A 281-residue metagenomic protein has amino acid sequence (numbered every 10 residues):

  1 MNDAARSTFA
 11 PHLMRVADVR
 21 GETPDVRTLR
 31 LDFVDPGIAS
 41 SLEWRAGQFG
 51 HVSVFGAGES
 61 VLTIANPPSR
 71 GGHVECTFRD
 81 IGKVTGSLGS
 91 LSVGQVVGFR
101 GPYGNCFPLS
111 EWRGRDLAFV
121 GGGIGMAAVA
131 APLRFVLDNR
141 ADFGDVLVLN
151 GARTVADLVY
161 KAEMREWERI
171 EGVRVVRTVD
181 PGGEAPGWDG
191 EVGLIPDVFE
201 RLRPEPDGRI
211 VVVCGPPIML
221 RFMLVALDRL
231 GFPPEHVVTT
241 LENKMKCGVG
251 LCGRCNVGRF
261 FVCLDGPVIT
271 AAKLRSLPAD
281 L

Functional and structural regions predicted by a protein language model:
N2-Q95, A152-T154, D180-P181: Ferredoxin-reductase
G47, G125, P216: Short, conserved phosphate/pyrophosphate- and ester-handling motifs at nucleotide-, phospho-/glycolipid
T63-V74, S110-V120, I124: Short, compositionally biased
V96, D116, D142-L147, G172-R174 (+2 more regions): Residues at the starts of beta-strands that form the adenosine-phosphate
P102-W112: A short, basic/flexible loop-to-alpha-helix module at the beginning of a structural domain
A128-R140: Histidine-anchored nucleotide/phosphate-binding helix
T154-L281: Reductase modules of NAD(P)H-dependent flavoproteins
